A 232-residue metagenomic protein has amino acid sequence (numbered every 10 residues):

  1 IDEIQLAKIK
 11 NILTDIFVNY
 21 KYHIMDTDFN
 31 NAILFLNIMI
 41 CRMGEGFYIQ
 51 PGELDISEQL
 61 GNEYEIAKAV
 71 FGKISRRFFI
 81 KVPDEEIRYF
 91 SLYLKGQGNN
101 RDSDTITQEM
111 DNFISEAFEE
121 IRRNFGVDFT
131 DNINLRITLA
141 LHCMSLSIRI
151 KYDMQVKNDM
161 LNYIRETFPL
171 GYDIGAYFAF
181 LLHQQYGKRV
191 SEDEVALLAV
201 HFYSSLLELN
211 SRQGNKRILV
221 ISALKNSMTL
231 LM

Functional and structural regions predicted by a protein language model:
I1-M232: A cross-family "folded-core" feature that marks the main globular domain of proteins
